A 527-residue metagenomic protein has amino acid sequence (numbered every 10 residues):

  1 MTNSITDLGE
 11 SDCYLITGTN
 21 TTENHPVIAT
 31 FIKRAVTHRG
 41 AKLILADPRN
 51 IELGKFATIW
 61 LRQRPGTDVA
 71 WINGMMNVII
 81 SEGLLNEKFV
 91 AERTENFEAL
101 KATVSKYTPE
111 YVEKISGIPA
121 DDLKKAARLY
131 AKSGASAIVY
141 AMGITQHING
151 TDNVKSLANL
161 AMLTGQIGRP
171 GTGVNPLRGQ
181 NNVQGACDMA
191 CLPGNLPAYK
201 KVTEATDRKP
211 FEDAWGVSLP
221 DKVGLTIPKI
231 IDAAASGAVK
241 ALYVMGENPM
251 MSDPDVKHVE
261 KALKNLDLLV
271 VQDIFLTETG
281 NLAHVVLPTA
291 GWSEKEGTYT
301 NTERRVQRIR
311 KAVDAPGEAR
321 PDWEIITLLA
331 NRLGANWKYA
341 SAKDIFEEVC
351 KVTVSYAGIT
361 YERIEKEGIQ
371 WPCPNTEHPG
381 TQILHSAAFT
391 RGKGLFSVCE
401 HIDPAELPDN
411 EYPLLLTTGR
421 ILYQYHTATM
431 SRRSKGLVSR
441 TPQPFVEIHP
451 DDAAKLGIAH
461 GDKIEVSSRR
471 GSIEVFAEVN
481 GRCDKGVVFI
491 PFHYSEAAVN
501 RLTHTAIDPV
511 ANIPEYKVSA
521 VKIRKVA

Functional and structural regions predicted by a protein language model:
M1-Y14, D221-I231: Glycine-rich oxoanion-binding loops at beta->alpha junctions
A35-K42, K264-L268: A short helix->loop->beta-strand "cap" motif at the edges of active sites that frequently abuts
T37-I44, R49-S133: Long, well-ordered, tryptophan-enriched scaffold segments
R49-E52, I274-R310: Flexible glycine/proline-rich, aromatic-decorated loop/lid segments
L84-A120, P197-P210, W215-L219, V313-G380 (+3 more regions): N-terminal leader/propeptide and maturation segments of large enzyme subunits in energy/redox metabolism and hydrolases
Y130-A235, L333, E377, A387-K393 (+1 more regions): A glycine-rich, hydrophobic/aromatic-adjacent loop/helix-cap motif
A186-L192, A342-G436: Long, low-complexity segments enriched in small/aliphatic residues
A315-N375, T427, S434-E447, D451-A527: Long, contiguous, secondary-structure-rich segments that constitute the structural scaffold of globular domains
